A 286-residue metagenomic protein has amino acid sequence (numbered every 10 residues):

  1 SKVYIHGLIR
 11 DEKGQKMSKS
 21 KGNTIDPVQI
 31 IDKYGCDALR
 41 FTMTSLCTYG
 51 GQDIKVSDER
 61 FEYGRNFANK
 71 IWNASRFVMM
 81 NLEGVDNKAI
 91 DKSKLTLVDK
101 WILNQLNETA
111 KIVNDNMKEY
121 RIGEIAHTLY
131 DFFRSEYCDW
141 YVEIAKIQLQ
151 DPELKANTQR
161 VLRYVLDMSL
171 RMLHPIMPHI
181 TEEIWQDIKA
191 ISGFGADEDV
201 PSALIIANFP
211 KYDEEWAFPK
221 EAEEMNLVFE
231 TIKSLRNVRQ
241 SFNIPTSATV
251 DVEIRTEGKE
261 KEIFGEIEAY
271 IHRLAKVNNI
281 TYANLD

Functional and structural regions predicted by a protein language model:
S1-D32, K55, E59-D286: Feature 926 captures the class I aminoacyl-tRNA synthetase adenylation module centered on the KMSKS loop
G35: Short helix- or helix-capping micro-motifs that position conserved polar/aromatic residues at function-defining sites
F41-T42: Non-catalytic, structured segments within soluble enzyme domains
S45: Structured mid-domain segments that build the active-site/substrate or prosthetic-cofactor binding neighborhood
Y49-Q52: Transmembrane helix-loop junctions at the membrane interface of multipass transporters and ion channels
